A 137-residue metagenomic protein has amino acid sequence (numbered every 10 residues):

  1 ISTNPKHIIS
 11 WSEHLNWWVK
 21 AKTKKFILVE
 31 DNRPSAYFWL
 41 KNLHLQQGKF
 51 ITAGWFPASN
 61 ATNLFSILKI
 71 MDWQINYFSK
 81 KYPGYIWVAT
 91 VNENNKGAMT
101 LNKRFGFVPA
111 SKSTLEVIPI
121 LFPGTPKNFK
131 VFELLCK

Functional and structural regions predicted by a protein language model:
I1-H7: Helix-loop element at the rim of GNAT/NAT acetyltransferase active sites that forms part of the acceptor-substrate
H7-K24: Active-site rim helix/loop that mediates acceptor-substrate recognition in acyltransferases
I27, R33-L43, T52: Conserved beta-strand in the GNAT
K41, Q47-N60, T90: Conserved acetyl-CoA binding element of GNAT-fold acetyltransferases
N63-S79, K96-R104: Conserved acetyl-CoA-binding loop-helix of GNAT-fold acetyltransferases
V88-M99, E116-V117: Conserved beta-strand-loop-alpha-helix junction that forms the acyl-donor binding cleft
K103-S113: Conserved acetyl-CoA-binding loop of GNAT-fold acetyltransferases
T114-K137: C-terminal "cap" of GNAT-fold acetyltransferases
